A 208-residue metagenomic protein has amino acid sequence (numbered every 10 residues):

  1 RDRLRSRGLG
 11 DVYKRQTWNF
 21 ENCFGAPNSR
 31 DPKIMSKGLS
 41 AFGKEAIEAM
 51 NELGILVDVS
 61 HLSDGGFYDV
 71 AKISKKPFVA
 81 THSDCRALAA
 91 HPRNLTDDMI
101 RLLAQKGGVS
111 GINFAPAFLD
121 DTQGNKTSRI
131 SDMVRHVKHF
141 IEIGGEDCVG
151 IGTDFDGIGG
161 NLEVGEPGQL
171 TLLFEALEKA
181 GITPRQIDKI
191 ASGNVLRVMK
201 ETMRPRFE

Functional and structural regions predicted by a protein language model:
R1-Y13: Single conserved hydrophobic/aromatic residue that forms the stacking wall/gate of nucleotide- or nucleobase-binding
G10, V57, H82, S110 (+2 more regions): Conserved, mostly hydrophobic/aromatic
K14-N19, T81, Q105-F114, V149-T153: Non-cysteine beta-strand/loop elements that form the S-adenosyl-L-methionine
T17, E21-A41, L170: Active-site gating loops and adjacent loop-to-helix segments of metal-dependent hydrolytic enzymes
N19-E21, I55, S60-F67, S83-R86 (+2 more regions): Active-site beta-loop-alpha junctions enriched in small/polar residues
R30-V79, P92-G107, S131-D147: Histidine/acidic residue-rich metal-binding segments in metalloenzymes
N113-F114, I143-P167: Short acidic/histidine-rich active-site segments
G165-E208: Mid-to-C-terminal alpha-helical segments outside catalytic/metal-binding sites
